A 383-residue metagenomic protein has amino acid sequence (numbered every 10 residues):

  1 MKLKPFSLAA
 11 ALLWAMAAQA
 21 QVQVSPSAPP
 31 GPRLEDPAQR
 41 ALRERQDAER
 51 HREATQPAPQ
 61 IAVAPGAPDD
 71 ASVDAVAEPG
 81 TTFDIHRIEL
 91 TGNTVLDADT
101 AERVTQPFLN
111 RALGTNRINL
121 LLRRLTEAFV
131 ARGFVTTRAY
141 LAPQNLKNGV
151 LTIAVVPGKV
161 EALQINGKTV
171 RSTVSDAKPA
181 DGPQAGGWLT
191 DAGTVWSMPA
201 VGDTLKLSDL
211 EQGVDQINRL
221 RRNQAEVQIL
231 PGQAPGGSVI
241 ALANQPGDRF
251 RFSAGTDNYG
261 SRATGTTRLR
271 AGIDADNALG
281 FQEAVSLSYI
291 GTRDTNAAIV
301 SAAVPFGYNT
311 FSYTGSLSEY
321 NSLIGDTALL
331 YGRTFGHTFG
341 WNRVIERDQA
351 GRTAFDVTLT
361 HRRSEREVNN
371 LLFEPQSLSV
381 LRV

Functional and structural regions predicted by a protein language model:
A15-A17: N-terminal signal peptide c-region/cleavage motif recognized by signal peptidases
V22-G260, G272, S288-A297: Periplasmic polypeptide-binding modules associated with outer-membrane biogenesis and secretion
T115, D203-T204, N258-R262, S286-G291 (+2 more regions): Outer-membrane beta-barrel domain signature
Q164, E226, A241, R251-S253 (+5 more regions): Residue-level detector of the transmembrane beta-barrel scaffold of outer-membrane proteins
N244, A275-N277, V304, R343-I345: Residue-level signature of outer-membrane beta-barrel architecture
F250-G260, A271-N277, F281-R293, Y313-L323 (+1 more regions): Transmembrane beta-strand segments that form the barrel wall of outer-membrane beta-barrel proteins
T267-I273, N296-V300, F335-F339, S379-V383: Hydrophobic, lipid-facing positions within transmembrane beta-strands of outer-membrane proteins
T310-V383: Transmembrane beta-strand segments of outer-membrane beta-barrel domains in Gram-negative and organellar OMPs
